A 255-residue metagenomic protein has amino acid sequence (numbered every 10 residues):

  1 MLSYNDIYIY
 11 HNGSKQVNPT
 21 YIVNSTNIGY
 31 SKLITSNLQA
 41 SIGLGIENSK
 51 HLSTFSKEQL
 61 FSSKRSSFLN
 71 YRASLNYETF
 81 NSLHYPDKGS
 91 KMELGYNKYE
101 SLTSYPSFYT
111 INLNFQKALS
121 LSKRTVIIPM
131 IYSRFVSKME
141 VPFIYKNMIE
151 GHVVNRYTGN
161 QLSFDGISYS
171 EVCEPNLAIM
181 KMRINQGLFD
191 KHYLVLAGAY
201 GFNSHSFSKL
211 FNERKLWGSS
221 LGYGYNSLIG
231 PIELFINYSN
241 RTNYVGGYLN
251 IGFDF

Functional and structural regions predicted by a protein language model:
M1-R72, F80, H152-L162, S170-P175 (+1 more regions): Gram-negative/organellar outer-membrane beta-barrel architecture
M1-Y10, I42-N48, S90-K98, L113 (+5 more regions): Transmembrane beta-barrel strands of outer-membrane/channel proteins
S3-S14, L52-Q59, P86-K88, S104-T110 (+3 more regions): Outer-membrane beta-barrel translocator domains and adjoining extracellular loop/strand segments of Gram-negative
N5-I7, E47-S53, E78-S82, Y96-T103 (+5 more regions): Sequence/structural signature of outer-membrane beta-barrel proteins
T20, R65-S66, Y99-S107, L121 (+5 more regions): Solvent-exposed loop/turn segments connecting transmembrane beta-strands in outer-membrane beta-barrel proteins
I28, K32, Y77-T79, K98 (+5 more regions): Residue-level signature of outer-membrane beta-barrel architecture
S36-A40, N81-Y85, S122-I127, D190-L194 (+1 more regions): Repeated loop/turn-to-beta-strand initiation elements of outer-membrane beta-barrel proteins
R72-N76, F80-L188: C-terminal outer-membrane beta-barrel translocator/porin domains of Gram-negative envelope proteins and their
